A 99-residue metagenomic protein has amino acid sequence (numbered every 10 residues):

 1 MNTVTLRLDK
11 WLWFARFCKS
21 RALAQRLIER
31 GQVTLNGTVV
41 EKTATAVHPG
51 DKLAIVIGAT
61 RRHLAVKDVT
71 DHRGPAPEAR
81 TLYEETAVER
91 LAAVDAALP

Functional and structural regions predicted by a protein language model:
M1-K10, F14, A22, T34-P99: Strongly charged
C18, L27-I28, V47: Short, well-ordered loop/turn sites that connect or cap secondary structure elements
G31: Glycine-centered, phosphate/nucleic-acid-interacting loop/turn motifs that mediate DNA/RNA or nucleotide
